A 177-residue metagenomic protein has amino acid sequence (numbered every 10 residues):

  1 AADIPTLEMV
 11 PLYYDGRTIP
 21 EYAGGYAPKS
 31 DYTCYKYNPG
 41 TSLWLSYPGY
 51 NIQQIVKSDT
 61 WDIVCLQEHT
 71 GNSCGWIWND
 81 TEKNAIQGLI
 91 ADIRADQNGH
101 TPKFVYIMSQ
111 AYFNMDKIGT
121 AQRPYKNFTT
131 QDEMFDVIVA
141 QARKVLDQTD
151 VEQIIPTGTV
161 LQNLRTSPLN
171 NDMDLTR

Functional and structural regions predicted by a protein language model:
A1-Q87: Conserved SGNH/GDSL esterase-like catalytic core that processes O-acyl groups on lipids and polysaccharides
G49-R177: Alpha-helical cap/lid subdomain in secreted, periplasmic, or secretory-pathway luminal O-acyl-processing enzymes
